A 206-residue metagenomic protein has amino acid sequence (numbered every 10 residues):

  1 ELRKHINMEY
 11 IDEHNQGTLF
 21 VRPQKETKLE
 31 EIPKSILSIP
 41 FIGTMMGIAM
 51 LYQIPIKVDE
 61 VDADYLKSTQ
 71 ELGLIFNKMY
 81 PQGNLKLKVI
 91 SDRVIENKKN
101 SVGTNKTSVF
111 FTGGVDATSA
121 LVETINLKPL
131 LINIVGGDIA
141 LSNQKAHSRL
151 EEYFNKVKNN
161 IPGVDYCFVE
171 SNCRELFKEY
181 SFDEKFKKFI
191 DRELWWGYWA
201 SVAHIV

Functional and structural regions predicted by a protein language model:
E1-N105, E123-C173: RNA-binding accessory domains that recognize and position tRNA/RNA substrates
F41-T44, V115, W199-S201: Short alpha-helical segments and helix-capping/turn motifs at coil-helix boundaries
A63, V115-A117: Gly/Ser/Thr-rich loops at beta-strand to alpha-helix junctions that form or flank small-molecule/cofactor-binding
N105, F168-V206: Conserved adenosine/adenylate-binding substructure
S108-V115: Short, glycine-rich nucleotide/cofactor-binding loops
A117, L150, W196-W199: Amphipathic coiled-coil/heptad-repeat helices and related helical stalk/stem segments that mediate oligomerization
A120: Hydrophobic positions on the alpha1 helix immediately C-terminal to the Walker A/P-loop
